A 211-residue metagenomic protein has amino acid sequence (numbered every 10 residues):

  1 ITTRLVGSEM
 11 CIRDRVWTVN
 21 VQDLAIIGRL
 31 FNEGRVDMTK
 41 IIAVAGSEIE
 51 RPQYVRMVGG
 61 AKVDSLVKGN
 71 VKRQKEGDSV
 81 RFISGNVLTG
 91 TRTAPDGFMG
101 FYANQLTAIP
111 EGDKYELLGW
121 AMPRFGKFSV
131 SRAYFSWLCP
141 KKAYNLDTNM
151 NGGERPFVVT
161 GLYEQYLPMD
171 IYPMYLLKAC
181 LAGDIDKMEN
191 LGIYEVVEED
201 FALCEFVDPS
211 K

Functional and structural regions predicted by a protein language model:
I1-G7, I12: Single conserved hydrophobic/aromatic residue that forms the stacking wall/gate of nucleotide- or nucleobase-binding
R13-D37: Charged, low-complexity intrinsically disordered regulatory segments in eukaryotic signaling
D14, K40-I42, R51-V55, D78-V80 (+4 more regions): Structural beta-strand/beta-sheet cores of well-ordered domains, especially the beta-sheet scaffolds that support
Q22, V58-A61, I171, Y175: Generic recognition of stable, solvent-exposed alpha-helical segments in well-folded globular domains
L24, L30-G34, G69, R73 (+1 more regions): Change "in soluble alpha/beta enzymes" to "in soluble alpha/beta proteins
I27, P52, V67, T91 (+1 more regions): Short helix/loop capping segments that flank catalytic or ligand/cofactor-binding pockets
D37-I83: A conserved active-site cap/scaffold subdomain adjacent to cofactor or substrate pockets
L88-K211: Gly/Ser/Thr/Ala-enriched C-terminal appendages of enzymes
